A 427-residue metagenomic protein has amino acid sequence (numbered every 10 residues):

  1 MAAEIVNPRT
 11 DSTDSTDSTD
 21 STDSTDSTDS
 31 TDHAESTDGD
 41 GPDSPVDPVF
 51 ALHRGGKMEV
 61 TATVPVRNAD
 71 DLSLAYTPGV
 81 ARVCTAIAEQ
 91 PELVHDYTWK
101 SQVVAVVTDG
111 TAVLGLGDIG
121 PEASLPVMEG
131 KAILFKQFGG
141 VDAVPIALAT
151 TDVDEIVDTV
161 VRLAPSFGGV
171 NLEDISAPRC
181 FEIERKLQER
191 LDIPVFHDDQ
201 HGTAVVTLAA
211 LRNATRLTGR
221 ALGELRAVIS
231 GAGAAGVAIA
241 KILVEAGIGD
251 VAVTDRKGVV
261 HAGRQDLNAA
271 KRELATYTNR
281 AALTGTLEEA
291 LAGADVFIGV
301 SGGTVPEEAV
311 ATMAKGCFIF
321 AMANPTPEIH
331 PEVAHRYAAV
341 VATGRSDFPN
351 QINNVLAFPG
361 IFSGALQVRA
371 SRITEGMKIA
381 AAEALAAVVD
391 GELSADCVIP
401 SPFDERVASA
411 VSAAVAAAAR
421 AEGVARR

Functional and structural regions predicted by a protein language model:
A2-R9, T37-V195, S412, A418 (+2 more regions): N-terminal ligand-binding/catalytic initiation module
T10-T37: Long, intrinsically disordered low-complexity tandem-repeat segments
L52, H95-K100, K136-Q137, R162-A164 (+8 more regions): Solvent-exposed alpha-helices and their adjacent loops that cap or buttress functional pockets in soluble metabolic
S101, G223-R226, G293-A294, G316 (+1 more regions): Phosphate-coordination loops involved in phosphoryl transfer and adenosine-cofactor binding
L114, I119-G139, L191, H197 (+4 more regions): Glycine-rich phosphate/diphosphate-binding loop of Rossmann-like nucleotide-binding domains
P194, D198-D199, R220, A321-R427: Adenosine-phosphate binding glycine-rich loop
R272-V340, R345-D347: Rossmann-like adenosine-cofactor binding region
